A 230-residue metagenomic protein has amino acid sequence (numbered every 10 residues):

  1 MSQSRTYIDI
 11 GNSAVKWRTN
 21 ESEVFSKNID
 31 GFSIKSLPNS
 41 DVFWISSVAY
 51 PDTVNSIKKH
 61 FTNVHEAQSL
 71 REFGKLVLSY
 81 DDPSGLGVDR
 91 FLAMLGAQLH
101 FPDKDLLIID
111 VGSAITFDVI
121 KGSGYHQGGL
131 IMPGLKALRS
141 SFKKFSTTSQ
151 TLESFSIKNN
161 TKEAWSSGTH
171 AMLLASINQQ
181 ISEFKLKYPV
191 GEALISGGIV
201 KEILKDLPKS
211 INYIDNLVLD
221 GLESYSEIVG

Functional and structural regions predicted by a protein language model:
M1-V24, A97, D103-H126, F142 (+1 more regions): Gly/Thr-rich phosphate-binding beta-strand-loop-beta motif of the actin/hexokinase/Hsp70
S2, K75-L106, L219-G230: Conserved phosphate-binding catalytic cores of ATP/NTP-utilizing and phosphoryl-transfer enzymes
V24-L37: A short, well-structured beta->alpha microelement
S40-A49, V64-A67, Y188-G198: Short glycine-rich phosphate-binding loop at a beta-alpha junction
Y50-S56, K201-I203: Short, charged/polar "capping" segments at the starts of alpha-helices and the immediately preceding loops
L92-D103, Q127-S167, A171, Y225: Glycine-rich phosphate-binding loop plus the immediately following alpha-helix
T147, H170, I211-G230: Glycine-rich phosphate-binding/hydrolytic loop that grips phosphoryl groups
S154-E192, I199-E202, S210-I211: Adenine-nucleotide phosphate-binding core of ATP-dependent small-molecule kinases
